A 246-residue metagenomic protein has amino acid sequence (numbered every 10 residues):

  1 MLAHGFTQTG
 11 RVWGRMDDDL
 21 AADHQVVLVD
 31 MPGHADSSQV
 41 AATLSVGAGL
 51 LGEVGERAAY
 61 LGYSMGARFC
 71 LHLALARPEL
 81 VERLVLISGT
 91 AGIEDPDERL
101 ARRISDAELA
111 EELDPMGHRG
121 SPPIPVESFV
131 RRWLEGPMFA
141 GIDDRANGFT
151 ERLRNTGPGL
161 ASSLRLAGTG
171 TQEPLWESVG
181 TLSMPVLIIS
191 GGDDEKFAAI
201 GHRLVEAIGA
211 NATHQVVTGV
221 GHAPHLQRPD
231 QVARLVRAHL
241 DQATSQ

Functional and structural regions predicted by a protein language model:
M1-G5, S190: The conserved beta1-alpha1 loop
H4-F6, G62-A67: Conserved alpha/beta-hydrolase "nucleophile elbow" surrounding the catalytic nucleophile
G5-T7, D30-A35, A91, G221-P224: Alpha/beta-hydrolase active-site loop signature
R11-D18, Q25-L61, M65, R234: Active-site loop/oxyanion-hole signature of alpha/beta-hydrolase fold enzymes
L75, E82-D114, W133: Flexible "cap/lid" loop of the alpha/beta hydrolase fold
N155-E206: Conserved serine/cysteine hydrolase catalytic core
E206-H222: Catalytic histidine neighborhood in serine/cysteine hydrolases with alpha/beta-hydrolase-type architecture
V220-P229, A233: Catalytic histidine-centered segment of alpha/beta-hydrolase-like enzymes
